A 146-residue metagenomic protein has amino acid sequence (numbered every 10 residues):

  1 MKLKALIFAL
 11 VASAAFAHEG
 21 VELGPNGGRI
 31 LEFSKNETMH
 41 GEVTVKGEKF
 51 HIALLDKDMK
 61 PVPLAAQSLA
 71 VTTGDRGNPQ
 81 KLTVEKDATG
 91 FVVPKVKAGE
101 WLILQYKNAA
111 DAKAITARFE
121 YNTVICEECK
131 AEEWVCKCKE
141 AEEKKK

Functional and structural regions predicted by a protein language model:
M1-F8: Sec-dependent signal peptide recognition, specifically the positively charged N-region followed immediately by
A9-A17: Hydrophobic h-region of N-terminal signal peptides that target proteins for export in Gram-negative bacteria
A17-K146: Intrinsically disordered, low-complexity terminal tails/loops enriched in metal-binding residues
